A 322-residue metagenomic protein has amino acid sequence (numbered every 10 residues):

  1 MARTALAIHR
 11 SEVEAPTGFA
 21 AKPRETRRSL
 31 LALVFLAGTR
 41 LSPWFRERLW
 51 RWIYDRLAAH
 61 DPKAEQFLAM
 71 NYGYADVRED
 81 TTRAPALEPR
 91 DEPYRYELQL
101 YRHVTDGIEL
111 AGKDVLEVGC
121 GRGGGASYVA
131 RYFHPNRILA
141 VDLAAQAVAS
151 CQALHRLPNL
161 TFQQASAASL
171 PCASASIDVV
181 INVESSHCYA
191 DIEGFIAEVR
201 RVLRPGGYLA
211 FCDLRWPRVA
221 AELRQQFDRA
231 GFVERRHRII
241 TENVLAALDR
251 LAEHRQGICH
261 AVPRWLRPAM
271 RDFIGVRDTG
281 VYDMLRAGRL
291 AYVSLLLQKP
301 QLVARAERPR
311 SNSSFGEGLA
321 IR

Functional and structural regions predicted by a protein language model:
A5-M70: N-terminal auxiliary segments of SAM/dcSAM-dependent transferases
D80, Y94-A111: Conserved alpha-helix/loop element of class I SAM-dependent methyltransferases that forms part of the SAM/SAH-binding
L116, R122-S169: Class I SAM-dependent methyltransferase SAM/SAH-binding core
A168-V180: A short acidic, Gly/Pro-enriched loop at the edge of an enzyme's catalytic core that lines a small-molecule cofactor
V179-A190: A short SAM/SAH-binding and catalytic strip from SAM-dependent methyltransferases
E193-P205: A short glycine-rich, Lys/Arg-flanked "PGG" loop and its adjoining helix->strand segment in the class I
G206-D213: Conserved beta-strand signature within the Rossmann-like core of class I S-adenosyl-L-methionine
T241-V303, I321: Conserved Class I S-adenosyl-L-methionine
